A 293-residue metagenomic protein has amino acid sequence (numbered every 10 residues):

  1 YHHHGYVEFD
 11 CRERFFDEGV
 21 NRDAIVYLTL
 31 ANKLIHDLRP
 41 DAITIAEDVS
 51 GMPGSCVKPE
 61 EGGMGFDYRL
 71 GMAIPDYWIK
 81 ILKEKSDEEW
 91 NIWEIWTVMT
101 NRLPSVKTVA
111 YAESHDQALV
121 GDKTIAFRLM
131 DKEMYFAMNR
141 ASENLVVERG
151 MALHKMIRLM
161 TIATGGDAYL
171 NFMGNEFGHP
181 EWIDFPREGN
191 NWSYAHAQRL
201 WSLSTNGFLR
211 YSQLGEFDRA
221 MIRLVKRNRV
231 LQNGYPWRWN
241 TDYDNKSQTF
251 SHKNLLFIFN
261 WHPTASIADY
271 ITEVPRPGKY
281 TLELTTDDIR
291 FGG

Functional and structural regions predicted by a protein language model:
Y1: Short acidic catalytic loops
Y6-E188, Y194, K226-T272, R276-T286: Conserved alpha/beta catalytic core and glycan-binding cleft of carbohydrate-active enzymes
H196-W201, N206-R229: Catalytic cores of secreted or luminal carbohydrate-active enzymes
D287-G293: Solvent-exposed beta-strand/loop surfaces of large extracellular or lumenal domains
